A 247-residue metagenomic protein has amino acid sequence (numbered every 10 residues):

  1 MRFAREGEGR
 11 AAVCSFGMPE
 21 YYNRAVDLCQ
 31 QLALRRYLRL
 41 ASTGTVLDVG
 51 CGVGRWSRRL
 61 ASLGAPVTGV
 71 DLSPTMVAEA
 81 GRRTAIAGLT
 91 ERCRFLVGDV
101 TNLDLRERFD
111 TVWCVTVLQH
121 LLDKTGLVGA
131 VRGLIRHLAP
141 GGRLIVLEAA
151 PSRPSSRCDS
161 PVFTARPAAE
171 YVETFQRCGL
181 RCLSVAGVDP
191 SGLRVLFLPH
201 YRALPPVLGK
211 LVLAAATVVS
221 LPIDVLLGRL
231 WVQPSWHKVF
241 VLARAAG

Functional and structural regions predicted by a protein language model:
M1-A41: Conserved class I S-adenosyl-L-methionine
T43-G50: Conserved class I S-adenosyl-L-methionine
R55, R59, L63-T101: Class I SAM-dependent methyltransferase SAM/SAH-binding core
W113: A conserved beta-strand element that flanks and buttresses the S-adenosyl-L-methionine
L121-G133: A short, conserved alpha-helix within the catalytic core of class I
G141-E148: Conserved beta-strand signature within the Rossmann-like core of class I S-adenosyl-L-methionine
S155-E170: Acceptor-substrate binding/catalytic loop of class I
D189-G247: A C-terminal cap/extension of S-adenosyl-L-methionine-dependent methyltransferases that defines the acceptor-substrate
